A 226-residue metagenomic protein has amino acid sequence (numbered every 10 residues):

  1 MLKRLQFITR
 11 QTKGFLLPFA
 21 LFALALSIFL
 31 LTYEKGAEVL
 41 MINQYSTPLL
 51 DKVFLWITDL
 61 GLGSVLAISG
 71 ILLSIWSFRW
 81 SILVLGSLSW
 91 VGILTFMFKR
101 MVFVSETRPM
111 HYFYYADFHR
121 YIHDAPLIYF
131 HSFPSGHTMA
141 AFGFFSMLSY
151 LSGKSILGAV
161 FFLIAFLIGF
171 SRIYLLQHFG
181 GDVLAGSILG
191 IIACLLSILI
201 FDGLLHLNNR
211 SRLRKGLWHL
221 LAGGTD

Functional and structural regions predicted by a protein language model:
M1-I68, K99-A125, A222-T225: N-terminal transmembrane-helix/juxtamembrane module of multi-pass inner/ER membrane proteins
K3-L5, A116-D226: Membrane-embedded catalytic cores of phosphoryl/pyrophosphoryl-handling enzymes
Q11-P18, G70-R100: Interfacial segments of alpha-helical transmembrane regions
A25-F29, S89-F98, I164-L176: Aromatic-anchored segments of alpha-helical transmembrane domains
S27-L30, G70-W76, L148-S152, F170-Y174: Hydrophobic alpha-helical transmembrane segments
Y45, W76, R100-P109, S155 (+1 more regions): Membrane-interface elements of multi-pass transporters and channels
T47-L50, S77-S81, G153-A159: Membrane-helix interface segments
T58-S77, H137-A141: Hydrophobic alpha-helical transmembrane segments
